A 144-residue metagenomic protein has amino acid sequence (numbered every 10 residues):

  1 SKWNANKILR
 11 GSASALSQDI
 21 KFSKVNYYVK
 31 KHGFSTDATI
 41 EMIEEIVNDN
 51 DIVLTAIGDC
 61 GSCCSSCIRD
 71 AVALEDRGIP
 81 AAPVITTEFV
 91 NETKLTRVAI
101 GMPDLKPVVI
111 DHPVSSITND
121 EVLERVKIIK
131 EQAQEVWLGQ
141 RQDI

Functional and structural regions predicted by a protein language model:
S1-R77, A82-I100, K106-I144: Metallocofactor- and cofactor-centric catalytic cores in central/energy metabolism, strongly enriched
